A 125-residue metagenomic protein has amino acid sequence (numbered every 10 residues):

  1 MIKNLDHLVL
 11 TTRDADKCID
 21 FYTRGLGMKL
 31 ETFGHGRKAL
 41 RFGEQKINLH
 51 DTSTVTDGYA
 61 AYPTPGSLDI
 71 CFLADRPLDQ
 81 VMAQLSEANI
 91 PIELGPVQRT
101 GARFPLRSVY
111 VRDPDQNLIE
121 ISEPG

Functional and structural regions predicted by a protein language model:
M1-D16, L68-I70, P124-G125: N-terminal beta-strand motif that seeds the catalytic metal site of vicinal oxygen chelate
I2-N4, Y62-S67, A102-R103: Short glycine-enriched loop/turn motifs at secondary-structure junctions
V9-S53: Core segments of cupin and vicinal oxygen chelate
R13-A15, I70-D115: Vicinal oxygen chelate
H35, F42-E44, P63-S67, E87: Short connector loops at helix/strand junctions that flank enzyme active sites, especially segments positioning acidic
L40-E44, V111-P114, P124: Active-site beta-strand termini and strand-to-loop segments that position acidic
